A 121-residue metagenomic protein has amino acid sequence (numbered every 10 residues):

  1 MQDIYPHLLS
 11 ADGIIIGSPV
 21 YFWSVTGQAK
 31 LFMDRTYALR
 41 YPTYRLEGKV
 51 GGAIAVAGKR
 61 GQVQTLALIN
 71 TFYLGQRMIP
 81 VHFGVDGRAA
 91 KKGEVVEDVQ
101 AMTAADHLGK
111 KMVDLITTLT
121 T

Functional and structural regions predicted by a protein language model:
M1-I79: Helix-loop-strand module that forms the ligand-binding subsite of alpha/beta enzymes
D3, S10, L74-T121: Glycine-rich phosphate/pyrophosphate-binding loop and the adjoining helix
